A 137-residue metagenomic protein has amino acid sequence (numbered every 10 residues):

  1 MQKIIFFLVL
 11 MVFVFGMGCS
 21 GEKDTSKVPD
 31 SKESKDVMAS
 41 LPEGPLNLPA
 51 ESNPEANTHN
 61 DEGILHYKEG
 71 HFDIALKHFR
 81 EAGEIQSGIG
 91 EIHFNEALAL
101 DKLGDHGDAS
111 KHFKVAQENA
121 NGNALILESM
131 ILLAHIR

Functional and structural regions predicted by a protein language model:
K23-N47, S110-R137: Terminal, low-structured helical/coil segments at or just beyond the last alpha-helical repeat
P49, E55-N57, G90-E91, A124-L125: Helix-start (N-cap) detector for alpha-helical repeat units in TPR-like alpha-solenoids, especially tetratricopeptide
D61, N95, S129-L132: Canonical tetratricopeptide repeat
K68-E69, K102-L103, H135-R137: Register position in tetratricopeptide repeats
R80-E84, Q117-E118: Conserved structural position within tetratricopeptide repeats
